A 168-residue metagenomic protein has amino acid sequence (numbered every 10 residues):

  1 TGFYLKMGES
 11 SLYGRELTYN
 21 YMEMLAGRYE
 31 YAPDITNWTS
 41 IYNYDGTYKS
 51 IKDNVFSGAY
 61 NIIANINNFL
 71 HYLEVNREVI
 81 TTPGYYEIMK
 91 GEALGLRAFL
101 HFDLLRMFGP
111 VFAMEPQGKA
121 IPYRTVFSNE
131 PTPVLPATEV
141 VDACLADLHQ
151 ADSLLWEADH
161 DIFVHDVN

Functional and structural regions predicted by a protein language model:
T1-K6, D142, W156-N168: Short, intrinsically disordered, charge-balanced linker/junction segments flanking boundaries in proteins
T1-N20: Acidic, glycine-rich segments characteristic of secretory precursors and extracytoplasmic regions
G8-Y13, R28-E30, L100-P110: Secretory-pathway/luminal and periplasmic proteins that interact with or process carbohydrate-rich
L12, E16, T39, G118 (+1 more regions): Residue-level signal for pocket-adjacent positions within structured domains
Y21-I35: Active-site substrate-recognition loop segments, prototypically the cytochrome P450 B′-helix/B-C loop
D34-F108, L135-T138, Q150-F163: Conserved, well-structured interaction surfaces
T82-G84, M107-D142: Short coil/linker segments at helix-helix boundaries
